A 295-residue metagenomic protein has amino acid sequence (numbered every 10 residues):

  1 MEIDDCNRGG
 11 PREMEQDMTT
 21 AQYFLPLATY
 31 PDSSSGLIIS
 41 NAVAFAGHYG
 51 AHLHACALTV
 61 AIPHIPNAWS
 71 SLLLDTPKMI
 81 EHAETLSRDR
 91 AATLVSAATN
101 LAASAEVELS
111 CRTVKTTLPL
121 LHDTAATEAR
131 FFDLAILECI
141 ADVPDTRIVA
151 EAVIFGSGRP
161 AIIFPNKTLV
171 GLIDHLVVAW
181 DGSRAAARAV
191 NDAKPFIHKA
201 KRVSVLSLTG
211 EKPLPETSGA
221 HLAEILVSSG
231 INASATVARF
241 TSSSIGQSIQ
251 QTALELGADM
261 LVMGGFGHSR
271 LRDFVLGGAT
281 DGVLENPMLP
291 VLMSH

Functional and structural regions predicted by a protein language model:
E2-M18, V60-A61, S96-A135, S229-L261 (+2 more regions): Structural beta-alpha unit
E2-R12, I39, A44, H48 (+2 more regions): Gly/Ser-rich helix-loop-strand patches that form or flank binding pockets for ribonucleotide-derived cofactors
D4-I80, G156-R159, T168, L172-A238 (+1 more regions): Small/aliphatic-rich secondary-structure junction motif
S35-I38, L121, T146, A186-A189 (+2 more regions): Amphipathic coiled-coil/heptad-repeat helices and related helical stalk/stem segments that mediate oligomerization
P77-T93: A short acidic, glycine-rich active-site loop that binds or catalyzes chemistry on phosphate/adenosine moieties
L109-C111, D145, V149-A152, D174-W180: Acidic/glycine-enriched edge-of-secondary-structure segments
K115-P119, A141-V143, S183-R184: Short beta->alpha connector loops
